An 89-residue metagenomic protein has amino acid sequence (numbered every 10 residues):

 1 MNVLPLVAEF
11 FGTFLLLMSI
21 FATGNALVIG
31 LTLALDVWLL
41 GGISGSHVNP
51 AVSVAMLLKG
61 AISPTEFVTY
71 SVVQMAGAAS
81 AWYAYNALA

Functional and structural regions predicted by a protein language model:
M1-A89: Membrane-interface helix-loop junctions and terminal tails of multi-pass membrane proteins
